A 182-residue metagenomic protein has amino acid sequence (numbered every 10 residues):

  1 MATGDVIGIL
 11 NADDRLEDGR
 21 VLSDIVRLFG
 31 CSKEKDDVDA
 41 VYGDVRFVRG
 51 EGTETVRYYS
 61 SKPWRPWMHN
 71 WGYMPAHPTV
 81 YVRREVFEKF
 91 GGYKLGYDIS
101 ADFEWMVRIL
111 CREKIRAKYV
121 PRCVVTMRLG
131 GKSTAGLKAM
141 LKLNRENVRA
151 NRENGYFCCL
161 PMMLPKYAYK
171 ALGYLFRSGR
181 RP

Functional and structural regions predicted by a protein language model:
M1-A135, A139, G179: Nucleotide-sugar donor-binding/catalytic module of glycosyltransferases that assemble extracellular/cell-envelope
L22, M106, N144-N147, P161: A general structural signal for well-ordered alpha-helical segments in protein cores
V41, N70-A76, V148-N151, G155-L160: Short C-terminal domain-edge/linker segments immediately following a structured domain
C123, M127, A135-C159: Catalytic core of nucleotide-sugar-dependent glycosyltransferases
R145, R152-P182: Membrane-proximal basic amphipathic "stem/tether" segments
